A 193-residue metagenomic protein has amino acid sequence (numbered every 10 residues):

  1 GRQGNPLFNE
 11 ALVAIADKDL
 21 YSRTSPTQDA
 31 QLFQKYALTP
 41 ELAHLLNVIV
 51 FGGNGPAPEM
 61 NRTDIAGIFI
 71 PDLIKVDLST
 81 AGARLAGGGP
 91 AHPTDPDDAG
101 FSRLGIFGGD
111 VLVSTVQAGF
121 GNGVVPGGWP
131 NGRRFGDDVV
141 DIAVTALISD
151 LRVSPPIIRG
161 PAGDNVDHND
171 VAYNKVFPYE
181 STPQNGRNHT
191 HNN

Functional and structural regions predicted by a protein language model:
G1-N193: Surface-exposed extracytoplasmic segments
